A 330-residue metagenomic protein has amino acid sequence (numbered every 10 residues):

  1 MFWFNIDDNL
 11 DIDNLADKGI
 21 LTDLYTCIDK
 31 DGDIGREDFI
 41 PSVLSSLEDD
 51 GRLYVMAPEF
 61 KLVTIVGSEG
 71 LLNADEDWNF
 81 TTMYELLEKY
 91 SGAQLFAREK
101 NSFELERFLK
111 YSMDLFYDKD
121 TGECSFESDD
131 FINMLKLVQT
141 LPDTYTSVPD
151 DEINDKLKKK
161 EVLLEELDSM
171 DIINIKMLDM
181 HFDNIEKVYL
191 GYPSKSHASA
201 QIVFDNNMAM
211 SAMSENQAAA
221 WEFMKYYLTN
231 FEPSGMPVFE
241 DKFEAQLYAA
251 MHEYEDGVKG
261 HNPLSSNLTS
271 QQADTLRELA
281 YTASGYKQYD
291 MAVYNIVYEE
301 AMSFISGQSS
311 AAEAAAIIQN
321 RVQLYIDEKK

Functional and structural regions predicted by a protein language model:
M1-D11, A312-K330: Conserved N-terminal structural module of periplasmic/extracytoplasmic solute-binding proteins
M1-F4, N9-N14, E85-K89, T140-D143 (+3 more regions): Short helices/loops that flank or line small-molecule/ion binding pockets
I6-T64, E186-Y192: Hinge/lid segment of periplasmic solute-binding proteins
Y25-E37, L95-F96, D114-M134, P193-S199 (+1 more regions): Short, solvent-exposed loop/beta-turn-alpha elements that line the ligand-binding surface or hinge of extracytoplasmic
R52-P58, V63, T81-I132, K160-V162: Extracytoplasmic/periplasmic solute-binding protein
D120-D151, V188-L190: Glycine-centered hinge/linker elements that transmit conformational signals in sensory and ligand-binding systems
D179-A250, Y281: Extracytoplasmic/periplasmic substrate-recognition and gating elements
V238-E299, S303: Long, aromatic- and glycine/proline-rich binding clefts that accommodate carbohydrate-like moieties
